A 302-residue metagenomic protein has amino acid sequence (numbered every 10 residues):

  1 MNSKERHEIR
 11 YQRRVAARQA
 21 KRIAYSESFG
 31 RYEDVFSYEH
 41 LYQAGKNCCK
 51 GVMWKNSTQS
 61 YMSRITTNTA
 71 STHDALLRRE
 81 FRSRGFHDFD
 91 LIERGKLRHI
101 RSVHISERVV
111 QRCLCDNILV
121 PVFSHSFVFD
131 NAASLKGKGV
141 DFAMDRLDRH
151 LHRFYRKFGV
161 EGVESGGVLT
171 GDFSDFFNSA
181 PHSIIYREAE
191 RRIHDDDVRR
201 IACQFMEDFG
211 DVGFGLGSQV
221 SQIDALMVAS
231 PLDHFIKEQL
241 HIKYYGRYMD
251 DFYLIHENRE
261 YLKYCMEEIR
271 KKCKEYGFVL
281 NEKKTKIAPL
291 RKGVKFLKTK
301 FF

Functional and structural regions predicted by a protein language model:
M1-A70: Non-catalytic, polymerase-adjacent accessory regions of viral genome-replication enzymes
Y25-Y32, I118-G171, D175-N178: Active-site-proximal segment of RNA-dependent polymerases
S37, A75-K96, V109, H194-D208: Reverse-transcriptase-like RNA-dependent polymerase core
K46-Q59, L91-R101, V128-D130: Glycine-/proline-rich flexible loop or hinge segments
T58, M62-I65, G137, F214 (+2 more regions): Conserved phosphate/pyrophosphate-binding and hydrolysis machinery centered on Walker-type P-loop NTPases, extending
A75, D148-M249, Y253-K272, F278 (+1 more regions): Conserved polymerase palm-domain catalytic core
L97-V128, D211-E238: Conserved pre-motif C helix in the palm subdomain of viral-like polymerases
Y276-F302: A conserved non-catalytic segment of reverse transcriptases and RNA-directed RNA polymerases corresponding to the late
